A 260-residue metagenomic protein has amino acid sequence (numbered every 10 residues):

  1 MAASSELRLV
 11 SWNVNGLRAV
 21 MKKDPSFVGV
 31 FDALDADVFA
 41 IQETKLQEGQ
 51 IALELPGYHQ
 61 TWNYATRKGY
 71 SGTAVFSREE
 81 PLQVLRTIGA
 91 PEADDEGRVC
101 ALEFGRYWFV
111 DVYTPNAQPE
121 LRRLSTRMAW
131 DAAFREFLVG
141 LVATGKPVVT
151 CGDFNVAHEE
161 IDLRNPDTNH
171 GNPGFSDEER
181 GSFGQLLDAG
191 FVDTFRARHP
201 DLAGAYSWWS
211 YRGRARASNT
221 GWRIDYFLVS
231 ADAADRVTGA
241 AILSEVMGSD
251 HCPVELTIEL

Functional and structural regions predicted by a protein language model:
M1-L55, A65, Y70, H158: N-terminal, active-site-proximal structural segment of metallo-dependent hydrolase catalytic domains
L7-L17, R106-Q118, C151: Active-site-proximal beta-strand elements of phosphoester/diester hydrolases
N15, K45, Y113-P115, N155-A157 (+1 more regions): Catalytic metal-binding/acid-base residues of hydrolase active sites
K45, Q50-P119: Structured beta-strand-rich core segments of catalytic domains in phosphoester-bond hydrolases
K68-V84, R212-D235: Conserved beta strand-loop-helix elements of the APE1-like EEP
G89-A90, P115-D131, D167-N172: Surface-exposed cleft-lining segments at the edges of enzyme active sites
A132-T220, I224: Metal-dependent phosphoesterases centered on the DNase I-like endonuclease/exonuclease/phosphatase
A241-L260: Surface polyanion/phosphate-binding segment centered on an Asp-His-Pro turn
